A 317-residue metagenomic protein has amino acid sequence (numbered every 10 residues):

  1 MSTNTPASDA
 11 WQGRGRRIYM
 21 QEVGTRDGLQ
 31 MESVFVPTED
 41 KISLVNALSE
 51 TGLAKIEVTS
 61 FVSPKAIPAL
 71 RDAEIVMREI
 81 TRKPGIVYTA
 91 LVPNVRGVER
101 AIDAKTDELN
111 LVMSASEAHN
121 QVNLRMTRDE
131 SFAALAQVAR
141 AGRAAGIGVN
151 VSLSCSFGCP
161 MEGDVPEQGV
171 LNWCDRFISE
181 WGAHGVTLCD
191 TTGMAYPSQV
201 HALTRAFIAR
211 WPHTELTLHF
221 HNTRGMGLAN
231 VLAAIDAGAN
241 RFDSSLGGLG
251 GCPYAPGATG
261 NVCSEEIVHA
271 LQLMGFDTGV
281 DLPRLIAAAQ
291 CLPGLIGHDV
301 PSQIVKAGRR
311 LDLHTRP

Functional and structural regions predicted by a protein language model:
M1-P317: Catalytic cores and adjacent flexible loops of soluble metabolic enzymes that perform enolate/carbanion chemistry on
